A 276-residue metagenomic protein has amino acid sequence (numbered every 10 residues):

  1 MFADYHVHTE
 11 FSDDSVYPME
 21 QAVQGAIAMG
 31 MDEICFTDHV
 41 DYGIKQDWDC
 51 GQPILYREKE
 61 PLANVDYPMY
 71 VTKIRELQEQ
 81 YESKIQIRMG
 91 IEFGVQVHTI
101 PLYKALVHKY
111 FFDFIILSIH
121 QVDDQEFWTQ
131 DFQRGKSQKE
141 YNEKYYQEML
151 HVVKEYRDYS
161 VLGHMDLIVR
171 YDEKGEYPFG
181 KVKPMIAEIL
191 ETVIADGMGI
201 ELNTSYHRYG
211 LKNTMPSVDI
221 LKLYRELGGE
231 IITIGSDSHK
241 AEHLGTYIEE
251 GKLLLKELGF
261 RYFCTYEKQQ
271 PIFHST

Functional and structural regions predicted by a protein language model:
M1-F93, V97, L106, Y171-E173 (+6 more regions): An N-terminally biased module of ancient metal coordination in phosphate/nucleic-acid-related enzymes
M1-T9, M19, D123, V153-K154 (+1 more regions): Charged catalytic cores and adjacent phosphate/nucleic-acid-binding surfaces used for phosphate/nucleic-acid chemistry
F2-D4, E33-C35, Q86-G90, D113-I116 (+4 more regions): Structural preference for beta-strand elements that scaffold enzyme active sites
A28, K109, Y156-Y159, E226 (+1 more regions): Alpha-helix termination/capping residues and helix-transition junctions
T37, S118, M165, N203 (+1 more regions): Conserved residues at the C-terminal ends of beta-strands
W48, Y56-D196: Extended substrate/RNA-proximal surfaces in nucleic-acid metabolism proteins
